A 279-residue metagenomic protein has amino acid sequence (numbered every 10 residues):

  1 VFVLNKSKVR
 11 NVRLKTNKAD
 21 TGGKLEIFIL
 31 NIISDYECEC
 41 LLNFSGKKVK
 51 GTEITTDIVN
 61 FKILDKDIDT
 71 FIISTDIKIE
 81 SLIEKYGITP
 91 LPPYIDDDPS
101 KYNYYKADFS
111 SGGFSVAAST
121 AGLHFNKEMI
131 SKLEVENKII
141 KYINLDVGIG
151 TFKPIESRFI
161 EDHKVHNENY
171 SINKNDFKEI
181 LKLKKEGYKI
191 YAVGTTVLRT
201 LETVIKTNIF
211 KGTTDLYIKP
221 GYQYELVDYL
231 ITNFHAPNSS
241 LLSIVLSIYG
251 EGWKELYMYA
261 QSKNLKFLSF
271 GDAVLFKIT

Functional and structural regions predicted by a protein language model:
V1-T279: Surface-exposed, charge/polar-rich loops and edge strands
